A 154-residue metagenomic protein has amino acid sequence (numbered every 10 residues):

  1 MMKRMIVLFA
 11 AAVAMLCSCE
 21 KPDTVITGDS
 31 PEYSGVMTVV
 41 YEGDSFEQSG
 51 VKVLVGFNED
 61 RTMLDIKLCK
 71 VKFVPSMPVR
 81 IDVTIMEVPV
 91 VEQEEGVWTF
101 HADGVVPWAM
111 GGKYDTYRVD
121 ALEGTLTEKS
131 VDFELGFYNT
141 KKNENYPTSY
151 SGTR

Functional and structural regions predicted by a protein language model:
M2-V7, L16-V39, L135-R154: Bacterial Sec-dependent N-terminal signal peptides
E32-Y41, K67-F73, H101-A109, E134-Y138: Generic short beta-strand segments
S34-L64, A109-Y117: Short, solvent-exposed loop/hinge segments that bridge or flank secondary-structure elements
F46-I85, P89: N-terminal glycine/threonine-rich, aromatic-flanked beta-hairpin/loop signature
V51-F57, V83-Q93, V119-E128, Y150-R154: Extended lipid/amphipathic-ligand handling interfaces
T62-L64, E95-F100, K129-F133: Hydrophobic residues embedded in beta-strands of well-ordered beta-sheets
K72-L122: Contiguous, well-ordered beta-strand patches that form the walls/edges of small beta-barrel/beta-sandwich domains
G104-R154: Extracytoplasmic electrostatic interaction patches
